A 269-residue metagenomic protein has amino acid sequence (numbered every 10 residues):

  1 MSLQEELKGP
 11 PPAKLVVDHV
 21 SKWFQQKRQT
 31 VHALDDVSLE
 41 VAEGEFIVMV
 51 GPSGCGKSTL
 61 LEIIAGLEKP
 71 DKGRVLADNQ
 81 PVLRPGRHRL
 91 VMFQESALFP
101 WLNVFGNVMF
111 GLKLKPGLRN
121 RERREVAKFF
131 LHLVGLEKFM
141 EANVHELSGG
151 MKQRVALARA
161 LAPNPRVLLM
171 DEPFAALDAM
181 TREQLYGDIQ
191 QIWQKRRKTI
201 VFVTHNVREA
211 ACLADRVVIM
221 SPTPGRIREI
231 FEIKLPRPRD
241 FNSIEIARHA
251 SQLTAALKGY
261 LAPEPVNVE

Functional and structural regions predicted by a protein language model:
V50-P52: The feature captures the beta-strand-to-loop junction immediately N-terminal to the Walker
A65: Helix-to-loop junction immediately C-terminal to a conserved catalytic motif
G73-P85: Conserved ABC transporter NBD signature motif
F105-L114, R124, E232: Short helical segment in ABC ATPase nucleotide-binding domains corresponding to the A-loop/adjacent helical element
N120-F139, Q191: Conserved ABC ATPase "signature" region
N143-L147, M151: Conserved ABC ATPase signature
A162-R166: A short, proline-enriched helix->beta-strand linker immediately N-terminal to the Walker B motif in ABC-type P-loop
